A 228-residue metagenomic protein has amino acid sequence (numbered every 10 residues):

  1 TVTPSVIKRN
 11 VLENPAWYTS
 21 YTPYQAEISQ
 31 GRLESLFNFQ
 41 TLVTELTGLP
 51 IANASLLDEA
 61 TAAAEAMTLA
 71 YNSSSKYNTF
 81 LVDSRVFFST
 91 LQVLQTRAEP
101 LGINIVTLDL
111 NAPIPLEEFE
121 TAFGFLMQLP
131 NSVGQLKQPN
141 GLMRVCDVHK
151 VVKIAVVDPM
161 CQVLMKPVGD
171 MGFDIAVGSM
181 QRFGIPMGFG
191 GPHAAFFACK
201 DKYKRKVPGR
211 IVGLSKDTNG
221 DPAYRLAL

Functional and structural regions predicted by a protein language model:
T1-N38, T44: N-terminal entrance/gating region of PLP-dependent enzymes' catalytic architecture
Q25-I28, E34, E45-A64: Short loop-beta-helix segment that forms the pyridoxal 5′-phosphate
Q40, A52-K76, A195: Conserved beta-loop-alpha segment that forms the PLP phosphate-binding cup at the N-terminus of a helix
V43, L94-Q95, F125, D158 (+1 more regions): Buried hydrophobic positions in well-ordered alpha/beta secondary-structure cores of metabolic enzymes
S73-F88: Conserved PLP-anchoring active-site segment centered on the Schiff-base-forming lysine
P130-H149, M160-G169: Active-site core of PLP-dependent enzymes with the aminotransferase class I/II
G169-I185: Conserved active-site segment immediately N-terminal to the catalytic lysine that forms the internal aldimine
F183-L228: Active-site C-terminal subdomain of aminotransferase-like
